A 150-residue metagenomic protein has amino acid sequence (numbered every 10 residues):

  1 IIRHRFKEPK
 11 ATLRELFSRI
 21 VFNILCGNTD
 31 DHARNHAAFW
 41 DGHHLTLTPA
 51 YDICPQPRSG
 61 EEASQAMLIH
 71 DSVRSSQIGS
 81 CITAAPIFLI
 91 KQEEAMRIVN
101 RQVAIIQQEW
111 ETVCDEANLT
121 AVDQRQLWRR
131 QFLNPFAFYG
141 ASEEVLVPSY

Functional and structural regions predicted by a protein language model:
I1-Y150: Anionic ligand-binding catalytic core segments
